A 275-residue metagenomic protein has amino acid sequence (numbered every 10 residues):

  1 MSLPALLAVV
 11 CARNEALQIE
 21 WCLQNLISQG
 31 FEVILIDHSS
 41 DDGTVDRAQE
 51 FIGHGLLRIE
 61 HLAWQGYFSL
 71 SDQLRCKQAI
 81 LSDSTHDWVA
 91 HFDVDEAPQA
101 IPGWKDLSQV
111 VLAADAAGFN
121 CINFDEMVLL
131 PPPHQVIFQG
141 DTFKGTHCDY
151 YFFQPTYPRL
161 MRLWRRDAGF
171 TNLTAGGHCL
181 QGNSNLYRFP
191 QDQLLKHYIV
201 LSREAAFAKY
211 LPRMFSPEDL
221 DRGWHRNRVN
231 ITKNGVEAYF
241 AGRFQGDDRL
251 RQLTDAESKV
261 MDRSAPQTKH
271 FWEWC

Functional and structural regions predicted by a protein language model:
A5-L7: Cell-envelope/extracellular polymer assembly enzymes that use nucleotide-activated donors
V9, I34-I36, P98: Short catalytic-loop micro-motif centered on adjacent basic/acidic residues
V10-Q24, S39: Active-site beta-to-alpha loop of glycosyltransferases that engages the nucleotide-sugar donor
N25-Q65: Acidic donor-binding segment of Leloir-type glycosyltransferases
F31-E32, D87, D95, N120: Conserved acidic residues
H38, F92-V94: Active-site acidic Asp-centered loop
A48-H91, Q99-P102: Active-site-proximal specificity loops/subdomain of glycosyltransferases
S71-C76, A100-C275: Catalytic-site signature of metal-activated, phosphate-bearing donor transferases, centered on the GT-A/GT-A-like
